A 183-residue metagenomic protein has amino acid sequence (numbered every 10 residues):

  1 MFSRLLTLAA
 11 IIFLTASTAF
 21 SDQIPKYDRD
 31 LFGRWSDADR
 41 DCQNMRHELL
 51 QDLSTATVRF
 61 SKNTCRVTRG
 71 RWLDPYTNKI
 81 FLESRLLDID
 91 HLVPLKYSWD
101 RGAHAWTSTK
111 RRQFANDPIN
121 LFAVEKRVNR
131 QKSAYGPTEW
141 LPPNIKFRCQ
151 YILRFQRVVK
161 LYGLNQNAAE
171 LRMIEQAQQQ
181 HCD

Functional and structural regions predicted by a protein language model:
M1-T7: Bacterial N-terminal signal peptides that target proteins for export
F20-D22, C65, L82: A generic structural signal for short, non-catalytic loop/turn and secondary-structure boundary residues
F20-Q43, H47-Q51, A168-E170: N-terminal module-boundary/linker segments of secreted carbohydrate-active enzymes
S36, T55, F60-G70: A charge-rich, low-complexity, intrinsically flexible signal that marks solvent-exposed coils, linkers, repeats
D52, V67, R71-D183: Domain-level detector of nuclease and nuclease-like folds in predominantly extracellular/periplasmic contexts
